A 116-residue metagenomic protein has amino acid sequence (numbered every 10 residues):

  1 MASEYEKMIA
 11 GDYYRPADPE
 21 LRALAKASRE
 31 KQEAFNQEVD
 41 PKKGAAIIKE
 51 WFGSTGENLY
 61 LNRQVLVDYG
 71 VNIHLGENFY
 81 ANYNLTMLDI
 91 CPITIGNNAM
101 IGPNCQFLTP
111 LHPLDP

Functional and structural regions predicted by a protein language model:
M1-N58: Terminal amphipathic alpha-helical/low-complexity segments used for targeting or macromolecular assembly
M8, G53-T55, L59, V67 (+2 more regions): Hydrophobic beta-strand core residues of beta-sandwich domains
V65-L75, Y80-P116: Flexible, glycine/small-residue-enriched loop-and-beta-strand segment within the central core of proteins
